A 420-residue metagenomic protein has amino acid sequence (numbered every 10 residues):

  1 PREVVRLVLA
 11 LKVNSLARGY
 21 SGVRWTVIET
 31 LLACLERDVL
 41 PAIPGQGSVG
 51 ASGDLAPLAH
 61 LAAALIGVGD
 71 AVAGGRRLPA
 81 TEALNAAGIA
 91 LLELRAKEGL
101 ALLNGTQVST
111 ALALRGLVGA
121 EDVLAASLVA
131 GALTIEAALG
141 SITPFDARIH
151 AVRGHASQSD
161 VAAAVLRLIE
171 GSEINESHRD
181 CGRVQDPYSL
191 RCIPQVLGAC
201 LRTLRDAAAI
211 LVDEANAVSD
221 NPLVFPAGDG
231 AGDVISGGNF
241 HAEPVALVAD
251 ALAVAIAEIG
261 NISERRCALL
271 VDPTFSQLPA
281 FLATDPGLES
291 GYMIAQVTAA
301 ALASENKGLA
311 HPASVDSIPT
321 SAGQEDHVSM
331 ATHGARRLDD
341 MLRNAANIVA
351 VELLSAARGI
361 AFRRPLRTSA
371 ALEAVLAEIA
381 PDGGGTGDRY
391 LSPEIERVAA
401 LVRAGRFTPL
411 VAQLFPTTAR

Functional and structural regions predicted by a protein language model:
P1-I43, L117, I135: Glycine-rich, flexible loop motifs
R2-L16, P44-I66, R95-S109, A295: FAD-binding core of FAD-dependent oxidoreductases, characterized by glycine-rich FAD pyrophosphate-binding loops
Y20, V49-A51, G287: Conserved, non-catalytic sequence blocks in retroelement Pol enzymes and Pol-derived host proteins
E29-E36, A56-A63, A125: A broadly conserved amphipathic alpha-helix scaffold signal in soluble, globular proteins
R37-D38, A64-R420: C-terminal auxiliary extensions adjacent to catalytic cores
